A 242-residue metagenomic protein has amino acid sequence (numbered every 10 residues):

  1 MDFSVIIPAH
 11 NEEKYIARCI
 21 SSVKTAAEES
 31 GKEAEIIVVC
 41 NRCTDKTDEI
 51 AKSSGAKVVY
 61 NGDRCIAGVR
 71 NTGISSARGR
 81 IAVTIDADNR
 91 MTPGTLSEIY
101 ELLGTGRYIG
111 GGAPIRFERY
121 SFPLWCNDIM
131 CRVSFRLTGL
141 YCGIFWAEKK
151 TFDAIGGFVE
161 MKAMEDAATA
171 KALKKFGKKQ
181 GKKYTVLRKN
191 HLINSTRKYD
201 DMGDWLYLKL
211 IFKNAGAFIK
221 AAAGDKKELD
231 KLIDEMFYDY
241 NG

Functional and structural regions predicted by a protein language model:
D2-S4, E35, A168: Cell-envelope/extracellular polymer assembly enzymes that use nucleotide-activated donors
E12-A27: Short, well-formed alpha-helical segments that are part of the catalytic scaffolds of diverse glycosyltransferases
K32-R42, V59: Short beta-strand/loop segment that forms part of the nucleotide-sugar
C40-D48, N89: A conserved acidic beta->alpha catalytic loop
N61-A77: Glycine-rich, basic loop-to-helix element that forms the pyrophosphate-binding segment of sugar-nucleotide handling
A82: Short aromatic/hydrophobic "clamp" motif used to bind/position activated sugar donors
P93-F122: Conserved donor NDP-sugar-binding/catalytic core segment of glycosyltransferases
T151-A154, K162-G181: A short, conserved alpha-helix in the catalytic core of glycosyltransferases
